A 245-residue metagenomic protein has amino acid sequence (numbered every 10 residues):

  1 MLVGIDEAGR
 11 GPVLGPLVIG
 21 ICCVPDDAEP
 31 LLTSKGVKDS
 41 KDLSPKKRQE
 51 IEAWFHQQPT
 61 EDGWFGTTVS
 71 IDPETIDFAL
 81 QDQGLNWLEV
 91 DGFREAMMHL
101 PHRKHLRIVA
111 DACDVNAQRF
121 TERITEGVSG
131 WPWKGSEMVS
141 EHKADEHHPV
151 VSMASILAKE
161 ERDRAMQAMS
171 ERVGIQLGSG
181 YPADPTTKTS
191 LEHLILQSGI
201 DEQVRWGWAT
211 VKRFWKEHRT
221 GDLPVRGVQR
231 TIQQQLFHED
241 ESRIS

Functional and structural regions predicted by a protein language model:
M1-S245: RNase H-like, Mg2+-dependent phosphodiesterase core, and more generally RNA phosphate-backbone-engaging helix-loop
